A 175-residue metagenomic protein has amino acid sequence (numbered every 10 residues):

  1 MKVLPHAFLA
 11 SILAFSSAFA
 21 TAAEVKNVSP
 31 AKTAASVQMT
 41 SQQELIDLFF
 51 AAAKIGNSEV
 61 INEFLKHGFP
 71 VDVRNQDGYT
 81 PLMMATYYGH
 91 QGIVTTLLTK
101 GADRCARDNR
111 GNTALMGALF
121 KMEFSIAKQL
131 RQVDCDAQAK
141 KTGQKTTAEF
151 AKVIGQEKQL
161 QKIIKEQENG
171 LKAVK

Functional and structural regions predicted by a protein language model:
F64, L97, L130, I163-I164: Conserved hydrophobic site in ankyrin repeats
R131, D136-N169: Leucine-rich solenoid repeat scaffolds
